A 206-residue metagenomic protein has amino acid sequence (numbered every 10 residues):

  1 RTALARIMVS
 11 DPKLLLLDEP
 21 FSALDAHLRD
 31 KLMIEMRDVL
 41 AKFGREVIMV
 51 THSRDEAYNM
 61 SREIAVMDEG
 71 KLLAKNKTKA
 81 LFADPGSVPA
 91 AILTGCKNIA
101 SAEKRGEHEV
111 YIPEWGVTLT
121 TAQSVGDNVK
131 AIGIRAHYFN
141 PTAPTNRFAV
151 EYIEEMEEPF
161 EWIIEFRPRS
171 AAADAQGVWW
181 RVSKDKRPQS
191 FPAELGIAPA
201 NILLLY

Functional and structural regions predicted by a protein language model:
R1-P89: ABC ATPase nucleotide-binding domains
A26, A80, A91, H137 (+1 more regions): Flexible, active-site-adjacent loop/turn segments at secondary-structure boundaries
R45-I48, I99, E161: Secondary-structure boundary/capping residues
A83-G106, G133: C-terminal boundary and immediately downstream tail of ABC-type ATPase nucleotide-binding domains
K97, H108-Y206: Non-catalytic connector elements of ABC transporters
